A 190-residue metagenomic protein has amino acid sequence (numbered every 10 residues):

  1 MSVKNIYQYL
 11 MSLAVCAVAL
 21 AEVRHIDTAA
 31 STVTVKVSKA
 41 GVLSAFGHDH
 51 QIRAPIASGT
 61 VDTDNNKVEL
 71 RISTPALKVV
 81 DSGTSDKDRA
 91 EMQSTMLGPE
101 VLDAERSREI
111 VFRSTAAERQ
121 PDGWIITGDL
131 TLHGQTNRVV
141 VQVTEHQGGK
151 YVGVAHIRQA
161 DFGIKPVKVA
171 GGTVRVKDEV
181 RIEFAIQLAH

Functional and structural regions predicted by a protein language model:
M1-L10: Bacterial N-terminal signal peptides that target proteins for export
A21-H190: Low-complexity, acidic/polar, glycine-enriched regions of mature
